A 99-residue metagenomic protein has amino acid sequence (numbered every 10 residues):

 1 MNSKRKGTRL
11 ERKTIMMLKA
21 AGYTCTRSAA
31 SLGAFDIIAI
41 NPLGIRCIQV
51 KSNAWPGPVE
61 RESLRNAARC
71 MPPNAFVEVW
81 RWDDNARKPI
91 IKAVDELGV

Functional and structural regions predicted by a protein language model:
M1-V99: Catalytic phosphate/metal-binding cores of nucleic-acid and nucleotide-processing enzymes, i.e., regions that mediate
